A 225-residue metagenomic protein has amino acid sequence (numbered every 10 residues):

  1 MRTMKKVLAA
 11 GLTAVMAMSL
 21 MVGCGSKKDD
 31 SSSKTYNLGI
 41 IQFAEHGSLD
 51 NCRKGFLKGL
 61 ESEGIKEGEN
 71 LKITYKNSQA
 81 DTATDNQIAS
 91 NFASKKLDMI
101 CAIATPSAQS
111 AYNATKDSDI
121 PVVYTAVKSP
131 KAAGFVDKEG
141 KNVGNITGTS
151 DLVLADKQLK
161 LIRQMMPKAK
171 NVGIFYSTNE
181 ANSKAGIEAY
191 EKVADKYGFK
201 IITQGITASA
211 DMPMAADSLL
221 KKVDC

Functional and structural regions predicted by a protein language model:
T3, L8-G11, G25-C225: Short hydrophobic alpha-helices and adjacent helix-cap/hinge residues
M16: Short, positively charged
S19-G23: C-terminal motif of bacterial Sec signal peptides marking the signal peptidase cleavage site
